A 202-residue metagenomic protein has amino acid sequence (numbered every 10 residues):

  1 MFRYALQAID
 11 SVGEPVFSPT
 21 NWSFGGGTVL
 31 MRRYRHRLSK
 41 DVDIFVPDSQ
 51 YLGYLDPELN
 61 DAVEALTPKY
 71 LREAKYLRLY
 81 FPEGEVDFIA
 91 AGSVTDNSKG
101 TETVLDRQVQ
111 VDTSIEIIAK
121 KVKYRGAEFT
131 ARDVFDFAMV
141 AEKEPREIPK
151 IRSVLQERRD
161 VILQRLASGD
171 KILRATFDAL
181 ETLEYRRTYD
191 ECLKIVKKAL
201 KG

Functional and structural regions predicted by a protein language model:
M1-G202: Compositionally biased terminal segments of proteins
